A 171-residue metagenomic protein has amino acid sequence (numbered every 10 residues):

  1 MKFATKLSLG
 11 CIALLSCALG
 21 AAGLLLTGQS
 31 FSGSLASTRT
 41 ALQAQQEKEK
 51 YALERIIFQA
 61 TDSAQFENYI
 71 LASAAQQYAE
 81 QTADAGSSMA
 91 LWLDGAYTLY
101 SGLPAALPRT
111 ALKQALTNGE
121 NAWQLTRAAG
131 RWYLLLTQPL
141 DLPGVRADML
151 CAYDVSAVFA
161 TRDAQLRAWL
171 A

Functional and structural regions predicted by a protein language model:
M1-D94: Juxtamembrane segments flanking the first transmembrane helix of membrane-anchored signal-transduction proteins
A4, S8-I12, T161-L166, L170: Hydrophobic, aromatic-rich alpha-helical transmembrane segments and their membrane-interface anchor motifs
Q65, I70-A74, L107-Q114, A157: Exposed alpha-helical structural elements
G86-Q114: Extracellular/periplasmic ligand-sensing ectodomains of membrane signal-transduction proteins
L103-D148: Membrane-proximal, non-catalytic sensory/regulatory domains of signal-transducing membrane proteins
N121, L170-A171: Internal alpha-helical transmembrane segments of multipass membrane proteins, especially hydrophobic lipid-embedded
L140-V145, L150-W169: Helix-start (N-cap) segments at beta->loop->alpha junctions that couple sensory/regulatory domains to adjoining helices
